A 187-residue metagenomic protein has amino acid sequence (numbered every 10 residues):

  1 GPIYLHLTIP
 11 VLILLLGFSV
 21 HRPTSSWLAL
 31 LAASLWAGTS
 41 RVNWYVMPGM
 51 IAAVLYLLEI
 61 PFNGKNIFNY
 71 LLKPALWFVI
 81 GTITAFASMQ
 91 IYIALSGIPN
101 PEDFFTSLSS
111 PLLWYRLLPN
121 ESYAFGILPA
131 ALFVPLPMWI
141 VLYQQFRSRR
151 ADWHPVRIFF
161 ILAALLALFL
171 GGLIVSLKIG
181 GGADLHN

Functional and structural regions predicted by a protein language model:
G1, I9-F18: Catalytic cores of eukaryotic secretory-pathway lumenal/extracellular enzymes that build and remodel glycoconjugates
G1-H6, S26-L28, L35-H186: Transmembrane catalytic cores of multi-pass membrane glycosyltransferases and polysaccharide-assembly enzymes
F18-W27: Membrane-helix interface "capping/anchor" motifs
